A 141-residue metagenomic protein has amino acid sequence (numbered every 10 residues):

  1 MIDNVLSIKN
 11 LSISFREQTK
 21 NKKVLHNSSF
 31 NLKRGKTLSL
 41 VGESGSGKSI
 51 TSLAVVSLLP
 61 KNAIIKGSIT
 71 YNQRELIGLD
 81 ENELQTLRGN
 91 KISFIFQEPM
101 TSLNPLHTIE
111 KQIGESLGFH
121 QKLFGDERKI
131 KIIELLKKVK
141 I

Functional and structural regions predicted by a protein language model:
M1-S14: ABC-family P-loop ATPase nucleotide-binding domain
L6-I8, L25-N27, L87: Conserved structural motif at the start of ABC-family nucleotide-binding domains
L25, L32-R34: Conserved hydrophobic segment flanking the Walker A/P-loop of ABC-type ATPase nucleotide-binding domains
V41-S44: The feature captures the beta-strand-to-loop junction immediately N-terminal to the Walker
I64-E75: Conserved ABC transporter NBD signature motif
L76-S93, F119: ABC ATPase NBD coupling module
L106-E115: Short coil-to-helix segment of the ABC ATPase nucleotide-binding domain corresponding to the Q-loop/switch region
E127-I141: Conserved ABC ATPase "signature" region
